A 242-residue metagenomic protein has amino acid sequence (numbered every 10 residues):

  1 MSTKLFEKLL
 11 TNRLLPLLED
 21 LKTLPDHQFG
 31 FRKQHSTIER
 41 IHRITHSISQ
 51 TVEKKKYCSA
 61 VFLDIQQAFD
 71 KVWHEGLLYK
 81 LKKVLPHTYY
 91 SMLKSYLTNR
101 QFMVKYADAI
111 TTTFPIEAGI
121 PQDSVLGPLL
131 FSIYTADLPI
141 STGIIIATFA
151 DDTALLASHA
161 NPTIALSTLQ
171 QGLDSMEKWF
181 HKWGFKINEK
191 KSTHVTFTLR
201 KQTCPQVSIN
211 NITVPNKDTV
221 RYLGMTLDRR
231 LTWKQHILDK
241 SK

Functional and structural regions predicted by a protein language model:
M1-P121, A157: Conserved pre-catalytic core of RNA-dependent polymerases
L10, D64, L81, L93 (+4 more regions): Short, conserved catalytic/metal-binding micro-motifs enriched in Asp/Glu and His
L10-Q28, P128-A160: Active-site palm subdomain of RNA-directed nucleic acid polymerases
R40, I44, L77, L130-Y134 (+2 more regions): Hydrophobic alpha-helical membrane-association signature
S49-Y57, E177-V195: Short, charged alpha-helical motifs in flexible N/C-terminal segments and linkers
D108, Q171, F185-T219: Short, conserved micro-motifs composed of acidic
H159-L169: Short helix/loop segment flanking the catalytic signature motif in cyclic-nucleotide metabolism enzymes
I212-K242: Basic, alpha-helical interaction scaffolds
